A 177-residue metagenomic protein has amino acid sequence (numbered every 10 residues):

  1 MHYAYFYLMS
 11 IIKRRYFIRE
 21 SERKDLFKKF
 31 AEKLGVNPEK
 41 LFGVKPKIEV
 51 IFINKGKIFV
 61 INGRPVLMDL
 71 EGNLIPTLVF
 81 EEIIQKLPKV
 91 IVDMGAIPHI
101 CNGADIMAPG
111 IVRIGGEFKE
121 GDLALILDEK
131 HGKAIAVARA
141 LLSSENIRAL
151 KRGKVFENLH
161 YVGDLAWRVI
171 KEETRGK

Functional and structural regions predicted by a protein language model:
F6-G56, I61-R113, E117-E120, A124-K177: Beta-strand/loop-dominated core regions that host nucleotide or nucleotide-derived cofactor-binding catalytic loops
